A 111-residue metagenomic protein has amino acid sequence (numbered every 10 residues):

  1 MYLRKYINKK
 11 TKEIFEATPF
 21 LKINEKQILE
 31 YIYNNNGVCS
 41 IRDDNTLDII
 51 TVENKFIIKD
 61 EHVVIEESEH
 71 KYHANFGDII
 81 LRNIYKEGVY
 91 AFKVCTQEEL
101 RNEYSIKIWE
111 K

Functional and structural regions predicted by a protein language model:
M1-S68: N-terminal domain-onset segments
E67-K111: Short, compact, well-ordered microdomains
